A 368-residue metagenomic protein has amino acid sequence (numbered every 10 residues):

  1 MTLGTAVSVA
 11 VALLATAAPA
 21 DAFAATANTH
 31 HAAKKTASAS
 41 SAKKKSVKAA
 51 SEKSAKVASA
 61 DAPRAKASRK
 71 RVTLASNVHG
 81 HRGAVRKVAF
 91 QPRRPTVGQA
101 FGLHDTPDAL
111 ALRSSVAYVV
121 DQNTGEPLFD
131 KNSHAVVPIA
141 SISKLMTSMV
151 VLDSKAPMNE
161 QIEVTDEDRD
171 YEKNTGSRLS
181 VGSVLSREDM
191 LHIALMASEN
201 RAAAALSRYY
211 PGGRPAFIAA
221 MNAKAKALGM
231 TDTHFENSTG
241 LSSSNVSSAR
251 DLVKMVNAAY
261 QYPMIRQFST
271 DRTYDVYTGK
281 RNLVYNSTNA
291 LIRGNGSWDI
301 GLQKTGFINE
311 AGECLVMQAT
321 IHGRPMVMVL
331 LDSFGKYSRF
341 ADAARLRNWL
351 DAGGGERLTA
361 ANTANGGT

Functional and structural regions predicted by a protein language model:
M1-R113, A352-T368: N-terminal secretory targeting signals
T2, N174, S186, G213 (+2 more regions): Secondary-structure junction/capping motif
A12, S133, A156, C314 (+1 more regions): Ubiquitous "structural anchor" signal
A24, S180-V181, N286, L346: Short, hinge-like loop/turn segments at secondary-structure boundaries
A75-R250, K254-P263, I321: Active-site-adjacent loops and short helices of periplasmic peptidoglycan-processing enzymes
M230, H234, G240, S244-T368: Domain-terminus/edge residues, biased toward the C-terminal soluble/receptor-binding domains of extracytoplasmic
